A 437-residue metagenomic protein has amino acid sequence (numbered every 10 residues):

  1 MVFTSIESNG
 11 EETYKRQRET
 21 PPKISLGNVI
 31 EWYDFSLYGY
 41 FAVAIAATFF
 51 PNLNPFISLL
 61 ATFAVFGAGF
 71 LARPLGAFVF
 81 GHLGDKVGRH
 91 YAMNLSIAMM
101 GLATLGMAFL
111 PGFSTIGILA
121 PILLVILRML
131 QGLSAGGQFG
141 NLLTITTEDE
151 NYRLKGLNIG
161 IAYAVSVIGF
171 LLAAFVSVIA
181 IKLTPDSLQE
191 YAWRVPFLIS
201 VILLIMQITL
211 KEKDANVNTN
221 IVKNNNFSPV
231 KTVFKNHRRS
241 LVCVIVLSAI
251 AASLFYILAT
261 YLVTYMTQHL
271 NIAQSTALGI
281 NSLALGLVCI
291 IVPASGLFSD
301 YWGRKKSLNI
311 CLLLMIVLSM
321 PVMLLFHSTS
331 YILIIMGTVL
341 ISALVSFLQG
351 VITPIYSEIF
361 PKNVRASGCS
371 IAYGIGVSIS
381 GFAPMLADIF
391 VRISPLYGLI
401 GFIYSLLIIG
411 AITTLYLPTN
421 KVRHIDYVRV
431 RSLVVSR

Functional and structural regions predicted by a protein language model:
G39, R238-L287: Extracytoplasmic gate region of multi-pass secondary transporters
A77-R89, V292-G303: Helix-to-loop junctions at the C-terminal end of transmembrane segments in multipass secondary transporters
K86-A98, Y301-L312: Cytoplasmic membrane-interface "Motif A"-like loop-to-helix N-cap segments of 12-TM Major Facilitator Superfamily
A98-I116, L314-S328: C-terminal ends and interior cores of transmembrane alpha-helices in multi-pass membrane transporters/permeases
G117-G136, I332-F347: Hydrophobic core of transmembrane alpha-helices in multi-pass small-molecule transporters, especially MFS/SLC-type
L127-A164: Cytoplasmic helix-loop-helix junction between adjacent transmembrane helices in 12-TM secondary transporters
G156-V178, Y373-A383: Glycine-rich segments within core transmembrane alpha-helices of 12-TM secondary carriers
S166-T209: Helix-loop-helix hairpin linking two adjacent transmembrane segments in secondary transporters
